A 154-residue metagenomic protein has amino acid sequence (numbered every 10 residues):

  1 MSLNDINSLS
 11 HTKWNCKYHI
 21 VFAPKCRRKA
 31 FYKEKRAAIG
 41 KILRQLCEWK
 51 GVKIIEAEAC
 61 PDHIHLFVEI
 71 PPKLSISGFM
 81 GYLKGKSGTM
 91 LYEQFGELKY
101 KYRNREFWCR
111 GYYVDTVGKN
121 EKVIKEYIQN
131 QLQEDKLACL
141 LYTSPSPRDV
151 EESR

Functional and structural regions predicted by a protein language model:
M1-R28: Active-site microenvironments that recognize anionic phosphate/pyrophosphate groups
S2-D5, K29-F31, Q45, H65 (+1 more regions): A compositional/biophysical signature of low hydrophobicity enriched in polar/charged and small residues
A23, F67-P71: Short hydrophobic/aromatic beta-strand micro-patches that form the beta-sheet surface supporting nucleotide- or nucleic
K33-V52, G88: Short amphipathic alpha-helical segments
I55-C60, R105-E106: Short beta-strand
L74-T116: Aromatic-enriched alpha-helical interface/lid elements that frame and gate functional surfaces
Y142-D149: Conserved small/polar residues in nucleotide/adenosyl-binding loops
